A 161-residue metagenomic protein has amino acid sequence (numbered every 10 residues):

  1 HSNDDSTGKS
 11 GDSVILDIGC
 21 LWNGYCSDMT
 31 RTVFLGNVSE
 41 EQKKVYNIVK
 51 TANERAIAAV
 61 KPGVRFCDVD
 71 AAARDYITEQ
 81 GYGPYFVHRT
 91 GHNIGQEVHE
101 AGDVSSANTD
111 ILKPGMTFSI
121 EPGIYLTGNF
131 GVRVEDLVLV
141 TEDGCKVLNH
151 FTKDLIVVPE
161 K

Functional and structural regions predicted by a protein language model:
H1-K161: Active-site neighborhoods and metal-handling regions in enzymes and metal-associated proteins
